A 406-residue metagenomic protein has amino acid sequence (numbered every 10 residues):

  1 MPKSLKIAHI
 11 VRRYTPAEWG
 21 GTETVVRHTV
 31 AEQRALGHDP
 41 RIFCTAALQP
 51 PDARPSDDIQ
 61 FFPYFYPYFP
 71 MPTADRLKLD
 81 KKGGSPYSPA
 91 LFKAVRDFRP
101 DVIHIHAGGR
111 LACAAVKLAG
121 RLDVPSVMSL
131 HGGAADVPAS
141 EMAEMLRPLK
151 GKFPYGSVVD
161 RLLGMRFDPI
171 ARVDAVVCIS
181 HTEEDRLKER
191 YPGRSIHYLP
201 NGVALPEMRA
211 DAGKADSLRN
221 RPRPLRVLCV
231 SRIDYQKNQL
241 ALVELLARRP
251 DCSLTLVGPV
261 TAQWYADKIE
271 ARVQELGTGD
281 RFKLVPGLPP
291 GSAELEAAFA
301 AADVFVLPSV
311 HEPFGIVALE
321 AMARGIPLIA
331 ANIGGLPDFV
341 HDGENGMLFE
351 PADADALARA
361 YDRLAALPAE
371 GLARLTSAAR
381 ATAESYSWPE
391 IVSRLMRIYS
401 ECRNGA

Functional and structural regions predicted by a protein language model:
T24, L225, C229-R248, D267: A conserved mid-protein helix/loop that constitutes part of the nucleotide-sugar donor-binding site
R121, A134, K152-A175: Membrane-proximal helix-turn-helix segments that form the acceptor-binding/catalytic region of lipid-linked
T182, G202: Carbohydrate-associated surface elements
D267-P289: Nucleotide-activated donor-binding/catalytic signature segment of Leloir-type glycosyltransferases, i.e., the conserved
G287, A297-A302: Short alpha-helical donor nucleotide-sugar binding micro-motif in glycosyltransferases
V310: Aromatic "clamp/platform" in nucleotide-sugar-dependent glycosyltransferases that forms part of the donor/acceptor
P327-A330, V340: Short hydrophobic beta-strand element within catalytic cores of glycosyltransferases and related nucleotide-activated
D342-G343, M347-A354, R363-A369: Conserved acidic donor-binding segment of nucleotide-sugar-dependent glycosyltransferases
